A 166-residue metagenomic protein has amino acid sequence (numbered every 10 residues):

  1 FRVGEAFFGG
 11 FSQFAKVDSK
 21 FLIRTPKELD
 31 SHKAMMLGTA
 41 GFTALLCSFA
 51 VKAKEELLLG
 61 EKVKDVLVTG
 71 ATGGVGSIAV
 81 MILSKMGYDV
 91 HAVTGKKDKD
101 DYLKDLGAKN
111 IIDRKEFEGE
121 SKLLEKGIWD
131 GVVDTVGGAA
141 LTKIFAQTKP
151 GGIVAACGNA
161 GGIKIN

Functional and structural regions predicted by a protein language model:
F1-R24: Glycine-rich phosphate/adenylate-binding loop and adjacent beta-alpha elements of nucleotide- or dinucleotide-binding
A6, A139-N166: Glycine-rich phosphate-binding loop and adjacent beta-alpha segment of Rossmann(oid) nucleotide-cofactor-binding
F11, G95-Y102, I163-N166: Short, glycine/polar-rich helix-capping loops at beta-to-alpha or helix-loop-helix junctions that flank or form
S12, A108, I128-D130: Local beta-strand N-terminus motif with an aromatic residue
A34-E116: Mid-domain Rossmann-like dinucleotide-binding core that forms the NAD(H)/NADP(H) cofactor-binding site
R114, D134-T135: Short, well-ordered coil/turn residues at beta-beta hairpins and beta-strand->alpha-helix junctions within
F117-G127: Short amphipathic alpha-helix with an adjacent loop that forms part of the alpha/beta core around
D130-V133, A155: N-terminal Rossmann-like NAD(P) cofactor-binding module of classical short-chain dehydrogenase/reductase
